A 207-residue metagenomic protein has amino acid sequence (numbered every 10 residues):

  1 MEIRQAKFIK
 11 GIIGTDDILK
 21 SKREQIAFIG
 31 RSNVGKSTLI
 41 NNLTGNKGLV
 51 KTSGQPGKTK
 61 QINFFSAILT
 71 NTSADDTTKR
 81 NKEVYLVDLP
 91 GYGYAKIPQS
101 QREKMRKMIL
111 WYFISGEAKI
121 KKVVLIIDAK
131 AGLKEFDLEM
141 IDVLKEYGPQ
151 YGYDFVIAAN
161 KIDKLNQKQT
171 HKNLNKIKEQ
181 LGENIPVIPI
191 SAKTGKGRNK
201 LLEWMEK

Functional and structural regions predicted by a protein language model:
M1-Y94: Conserved G1/Walker A P-loop phosphate-binding module
I3-D16, K164-K207: Canonical P-loop GTPase G-domain recognition
L43-K47, F113, M205: Hydrophobic aliphatic residues
T59, R102-R106, L110, K134 (+2 more regions): Amphipathic alpha-helical transducer elements in NTP-driven molecular machines
D88, N160, S191: Active-site glycine-centered loops adjacent to acidic/histidine catalytic or metal-binding residues that shape
Y92-R102, D163-N166: Flexible beta-alpha connector loops of hexameric P-loop NTPases
K107-I185: Conserved C-terminal guanine-recognition region of P-loop GTPase G domains, centered on the G4
